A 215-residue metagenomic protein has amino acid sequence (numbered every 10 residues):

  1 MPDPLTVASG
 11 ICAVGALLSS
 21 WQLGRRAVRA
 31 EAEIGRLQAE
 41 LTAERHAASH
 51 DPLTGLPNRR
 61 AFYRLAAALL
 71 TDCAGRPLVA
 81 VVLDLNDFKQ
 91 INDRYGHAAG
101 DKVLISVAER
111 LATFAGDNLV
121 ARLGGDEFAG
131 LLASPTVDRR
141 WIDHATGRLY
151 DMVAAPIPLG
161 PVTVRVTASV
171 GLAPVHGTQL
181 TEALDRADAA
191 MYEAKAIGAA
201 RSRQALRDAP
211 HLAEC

Functional and structural regions predicted by a protein language model:
D3-T6, C12-P52, R60-L70, P77 (+1 more regions): Signal-transducing coiled-coil linker helices
E44-R64, L83-G96, I105: Conserved nucleotide-binding and Mg2+-coordinating catalytic segments in signaling enzymes
A48, A67-V79, L83, R94 (+2 more regions): Nucleotide second-messenger and two-component phosphorelay signaling modules
N86, D101, L123-G130, S169: Short acidic-rich active-site patches of cyclic nucleotide enzymes
A108-E109, W141-L159: Alpha-helical scaffold within the catalytic cores of cyclic-nucleotide enzymes
A108-R139: Conserved helix-loop-beta segment at the catalytic/binding core of cyclic-nucleotide signaling proteins
R122-L123, V153-A168: Catalytic core regions of nucleotide second-messenger enzymes
G160-T163, S169-C215: Cyclic nucleotide signaling catalytic output domains
